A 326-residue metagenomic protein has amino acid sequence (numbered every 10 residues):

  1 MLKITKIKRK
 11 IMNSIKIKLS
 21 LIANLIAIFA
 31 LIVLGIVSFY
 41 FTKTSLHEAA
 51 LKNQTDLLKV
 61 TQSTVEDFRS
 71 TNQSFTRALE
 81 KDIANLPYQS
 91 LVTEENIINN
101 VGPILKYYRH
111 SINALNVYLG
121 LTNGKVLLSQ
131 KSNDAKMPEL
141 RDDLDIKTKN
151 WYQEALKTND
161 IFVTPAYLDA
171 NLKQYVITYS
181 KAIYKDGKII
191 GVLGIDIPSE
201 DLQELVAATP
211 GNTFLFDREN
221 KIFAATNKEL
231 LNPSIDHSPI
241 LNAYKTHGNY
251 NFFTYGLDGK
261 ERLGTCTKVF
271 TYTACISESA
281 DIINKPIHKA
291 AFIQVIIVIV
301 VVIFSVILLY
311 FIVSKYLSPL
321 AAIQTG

Functional and structural regions predicted by a protein language model:
L2-K52, V295-I303: Extreme N-terminal signal-anchor transmembrane helix of membrane signaling/transducer proteins, especially in bacteria
I4-T5, K52-V60, T64-D160: Extracytoplasmic/periplasmic sensory segments of membrane signal-transduction proteins
S20, N24, I28, L215 (+1 more regions): Cytoplasm-proximal transmembrane signaling helix
S20-L21, S38-L57, T61-F68, Q89 (+7 more regions): Juxtamembrane interface helices immediately C-terminal to a transmembrane segment
I98-S111, K188, V192-L230: Solvent-exposed, extracytoplasmic
H110-S111, T122, L128-I197, L202-L205 (+1 more regions): Extracytoplasmic/periplasmic ligand-binding sensor regions of membrane-associated signaling proteins
W151-Y184, P210-F214, R218-E219, D236-F270 (+1 more regions): Membrane-proximal, non-catalytic sensory/regulatory domains of signal-transducing membrane proteins
Y179, G191-P198, L263-A290: Short, hydrophobic beta-strand elements of compact beta-sandwich sensory domains
